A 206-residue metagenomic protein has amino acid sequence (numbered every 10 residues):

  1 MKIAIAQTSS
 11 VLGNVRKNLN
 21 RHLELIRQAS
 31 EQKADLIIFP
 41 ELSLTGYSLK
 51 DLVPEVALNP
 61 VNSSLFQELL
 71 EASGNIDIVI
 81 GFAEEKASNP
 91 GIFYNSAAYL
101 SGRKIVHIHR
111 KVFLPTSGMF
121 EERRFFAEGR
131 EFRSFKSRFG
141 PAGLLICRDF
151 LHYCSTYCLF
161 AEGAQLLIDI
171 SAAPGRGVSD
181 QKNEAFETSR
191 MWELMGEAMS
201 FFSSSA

Functional and structural regions predicted by a protein language model:
M1-L12, S96, I108, S134 (+2 more regions): Active-site-proximal beta-strand elements of phosphoester/diester hydrolases
N18, R27-V53, A57, V79 (+2 more regions): Active-site beta-strand/loop signature of hydrolases that rely on acidic residues for catalysis
L23-A34, L65-G74: A short, N-terminal amphipathic alpha-helix
V61-I80, C147-A206: CN hydrolase (nitrilase-like) catalytic-core segments centered on the catalytic cysteine and neighboring Lys/Glu
I80-F82, N95-Y99, R133: Short beta-strand scaffold segments in enzyme catalytic cores
E85-S88: Short glycine/acidic-enriched loop and turn motifs that connect beta-strands
G91-K111: Amphipathic beta-strand/beta-sheet edge segments enriched in Tyr/Trp
K111-F125: A short, polar/charged loop-to-alpha-helix boundary motif
